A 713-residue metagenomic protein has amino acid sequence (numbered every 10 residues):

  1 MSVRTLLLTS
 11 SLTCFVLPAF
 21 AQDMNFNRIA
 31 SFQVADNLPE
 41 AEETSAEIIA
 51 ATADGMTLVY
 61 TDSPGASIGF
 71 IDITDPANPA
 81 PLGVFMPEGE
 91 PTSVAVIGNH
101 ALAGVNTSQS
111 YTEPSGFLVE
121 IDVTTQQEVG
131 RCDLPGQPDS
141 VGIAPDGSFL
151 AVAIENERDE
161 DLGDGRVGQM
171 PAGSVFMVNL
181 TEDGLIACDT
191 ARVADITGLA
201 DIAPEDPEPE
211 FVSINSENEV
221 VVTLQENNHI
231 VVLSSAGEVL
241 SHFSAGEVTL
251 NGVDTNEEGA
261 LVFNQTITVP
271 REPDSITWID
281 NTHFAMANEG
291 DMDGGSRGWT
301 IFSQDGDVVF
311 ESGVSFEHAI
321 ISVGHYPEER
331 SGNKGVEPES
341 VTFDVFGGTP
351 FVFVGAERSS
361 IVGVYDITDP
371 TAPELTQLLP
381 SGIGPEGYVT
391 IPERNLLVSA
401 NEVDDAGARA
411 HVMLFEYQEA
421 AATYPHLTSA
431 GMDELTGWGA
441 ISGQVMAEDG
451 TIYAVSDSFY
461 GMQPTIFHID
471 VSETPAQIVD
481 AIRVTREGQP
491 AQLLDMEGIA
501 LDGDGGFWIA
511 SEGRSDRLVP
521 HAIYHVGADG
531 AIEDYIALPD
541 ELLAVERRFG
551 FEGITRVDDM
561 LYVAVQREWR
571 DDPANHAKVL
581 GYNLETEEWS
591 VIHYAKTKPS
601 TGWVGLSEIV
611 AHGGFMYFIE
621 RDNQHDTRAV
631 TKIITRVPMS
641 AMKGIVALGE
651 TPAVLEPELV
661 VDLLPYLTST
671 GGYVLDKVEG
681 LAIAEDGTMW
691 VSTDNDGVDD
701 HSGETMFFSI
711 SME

Functional and structural regions predicted by a protein language model:
M1-A21: Gram-negative bacterial Sec-dependent N-terminal signal peptides
Q22-E713: Sequence/structural signature of beta-propeller domains
